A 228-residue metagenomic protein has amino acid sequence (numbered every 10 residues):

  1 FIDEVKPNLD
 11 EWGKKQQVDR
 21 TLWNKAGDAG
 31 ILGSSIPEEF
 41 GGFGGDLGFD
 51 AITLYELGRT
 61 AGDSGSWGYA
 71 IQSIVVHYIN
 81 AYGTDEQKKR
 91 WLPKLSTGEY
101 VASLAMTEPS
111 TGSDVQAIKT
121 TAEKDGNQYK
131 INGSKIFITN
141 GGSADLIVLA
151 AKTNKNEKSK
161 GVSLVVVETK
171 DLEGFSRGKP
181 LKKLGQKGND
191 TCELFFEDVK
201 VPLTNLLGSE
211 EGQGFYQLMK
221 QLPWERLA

Functional and structural regions predicted by a protein language model:
F1-A70, A81, E86-R90, K94-T97 (+2 more regions): Amphipathic, small/basic residue-rich leader segments at the start of a protein or domain
G30, T53-G58, A150-A151, V167-L172 (+1 more regions): Short Ser/Thr-interspersed hydrophobic loop/turn segments at strand-loop and sheet-helix junctions that line or gate
G44-E56, D114-I118, F195, V201: Structural signature of FAD isoalloxazine-binding scaffolds in flavoprotein oxidoreductases
G45-D46, D114-Q116, N140-A144, K158-G161 (+2 more regions): Short glycine/proline-enriched turns and hinge-like loops at secondary-structure junctions
G68, L95, S110-S113, F137-N140 (+2 more regions): Short Gly/Pro-enriched turn/cap motifs at secondary-structure boundaries
V101-E123: A gly/ser-rich beta-alpha-beta helix-loop segment of oxidoreductase catalytic cores
N132-S176: A short core secondary-structure module
L164, F175-A228: Glycine-rich beta->alpha junctions and the first turn(s) of the following alpha-helix
